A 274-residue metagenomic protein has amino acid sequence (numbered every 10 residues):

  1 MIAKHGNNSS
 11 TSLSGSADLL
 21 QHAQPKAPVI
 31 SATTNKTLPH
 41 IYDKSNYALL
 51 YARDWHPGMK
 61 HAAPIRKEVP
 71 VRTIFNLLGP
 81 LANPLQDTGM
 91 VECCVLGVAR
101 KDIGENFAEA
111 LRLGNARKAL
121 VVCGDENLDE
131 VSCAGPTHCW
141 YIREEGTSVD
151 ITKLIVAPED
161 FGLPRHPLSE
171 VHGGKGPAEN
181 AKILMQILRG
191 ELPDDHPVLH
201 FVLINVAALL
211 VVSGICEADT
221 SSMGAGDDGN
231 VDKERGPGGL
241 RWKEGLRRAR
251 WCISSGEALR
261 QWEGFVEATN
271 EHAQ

Functional and structural regions predicted by a protein language model:
M1-S10: Active-site cofactor/substrate anionic-group-binding motifs, chiefly glycine- and Lys/Arg-rich phosphate-binding loops
S9-K26: Active-site-proximal loop->helix
Q21-Q274: Glycine-rich anion-binding loops and their surrounding alpha/beta cores
